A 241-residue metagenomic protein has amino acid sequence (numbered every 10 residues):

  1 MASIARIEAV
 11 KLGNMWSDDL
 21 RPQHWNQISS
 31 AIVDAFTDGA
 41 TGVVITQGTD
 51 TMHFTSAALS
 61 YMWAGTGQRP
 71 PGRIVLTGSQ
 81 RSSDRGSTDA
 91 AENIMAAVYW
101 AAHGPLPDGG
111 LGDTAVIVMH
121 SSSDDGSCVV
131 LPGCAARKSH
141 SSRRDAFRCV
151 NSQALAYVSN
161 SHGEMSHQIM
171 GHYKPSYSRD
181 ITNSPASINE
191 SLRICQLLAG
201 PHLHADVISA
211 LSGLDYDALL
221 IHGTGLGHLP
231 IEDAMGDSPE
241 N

Functional and structural regions predicted by a protein language model:
M1-G223, H228-N241: Active-site histidine-anchored catalytic micro-motif
